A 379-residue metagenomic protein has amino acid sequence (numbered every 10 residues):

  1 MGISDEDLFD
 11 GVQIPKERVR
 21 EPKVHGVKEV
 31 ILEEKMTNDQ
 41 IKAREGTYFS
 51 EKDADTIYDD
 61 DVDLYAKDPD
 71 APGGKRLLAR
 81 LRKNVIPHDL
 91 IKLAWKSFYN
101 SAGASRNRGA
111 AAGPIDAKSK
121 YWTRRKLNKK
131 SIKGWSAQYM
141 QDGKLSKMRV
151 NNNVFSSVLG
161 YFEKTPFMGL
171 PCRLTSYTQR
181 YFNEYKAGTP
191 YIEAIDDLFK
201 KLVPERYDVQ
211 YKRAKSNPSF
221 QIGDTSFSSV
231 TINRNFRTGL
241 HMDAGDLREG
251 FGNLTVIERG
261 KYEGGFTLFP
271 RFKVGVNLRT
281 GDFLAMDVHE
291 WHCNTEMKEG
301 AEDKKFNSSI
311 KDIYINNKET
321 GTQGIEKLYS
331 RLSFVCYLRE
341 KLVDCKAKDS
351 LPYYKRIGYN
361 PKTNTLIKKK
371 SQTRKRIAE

Functional and structural regions predicted by a protein language model:
M1-N253, V276, K298-K304, N316-E379: Fe(II)/2-oxoglutarate oxygenase catalytic core
S229-R237, T255, Y262-F266, E290-C293: Conserved short secondary-structure elements within globular domains
T238, R259-K261, L284, E290-H292 (+2 more regions): Short loop/turn segments at secondary-structure transitions that flank enzyme active sites
F251-N253, G265, D282, H292 (+1 more regions): Residue-level detector of short, conserved catalytic/binding motifs and their immediate flanks
T255, V276-W291: Conserved metal-binding segment of the jelly-roll/cupin
I257-R279: A short beta-strand-loop-beta hairpin characteristic of the jelly-roll/cupin
T267-R271, T280-D282, E290, E296-E299 (+1 more regions): Short coil/turn segments at secondary-structure boundaries
L284, H289-E302, F306-D312, T320: Histidine-centered metal-chelating micro-motifs
